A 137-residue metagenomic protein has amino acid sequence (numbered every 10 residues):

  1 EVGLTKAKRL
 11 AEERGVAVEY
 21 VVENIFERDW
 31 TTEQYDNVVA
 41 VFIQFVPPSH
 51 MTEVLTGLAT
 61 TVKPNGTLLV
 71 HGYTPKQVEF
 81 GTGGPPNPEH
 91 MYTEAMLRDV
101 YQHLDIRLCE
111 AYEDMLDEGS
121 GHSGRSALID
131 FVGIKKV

Functional and structural regions predicted by a protein language model:
A7-K8: Conserved SAM-binding loop
E13-F26: Conserved SAM-binding strand-loop segment of SAM-dependent methyltransferases
F26-N37: A short acidic, Gly/Pro-enriched loop at the edge of an enzyme's catalytic core that lines a small-molecule cofactor
F45-L58: A short, conserved alpha-helix within the catalytic core of class I
N65-Y73: Conserved beta-strand signature within the Rossmann-like core of class I S-adenosyl-L-methionine
G72-P88: Short, glycine-/aromatic-enriched active-site segment of Class I SAM-dependent methyltransferases
E89-E110, I129: Short alpha-helix
D117-V137: Core SAM-dependent methyltransferase catalytic element
